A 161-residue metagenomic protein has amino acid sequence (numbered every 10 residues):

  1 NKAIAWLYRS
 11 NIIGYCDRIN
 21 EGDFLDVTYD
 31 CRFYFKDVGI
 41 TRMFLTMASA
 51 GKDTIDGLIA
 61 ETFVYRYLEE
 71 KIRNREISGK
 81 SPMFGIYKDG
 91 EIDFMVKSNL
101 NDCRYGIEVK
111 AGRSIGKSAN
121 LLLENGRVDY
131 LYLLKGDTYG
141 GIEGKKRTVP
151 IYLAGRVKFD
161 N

Functional and structural regions predicted by a protein language model:
N1-I92, V96-N99: Accessory nucleic acid-recognition modules appended to NTPase machines
D30-C31, D102, D129, G144: Sequence-level motif detector for i,i+2 pairs with an aromatic at +2
M83, Y105, Y130-L133: A structural signal for isolated positions on well-ordered beta-strands in alpha/beta enzyme cores
K97, C103-S114: Active-site ExK catalytic segment of metal-dependent nucleases
K110-R156: Catalytic cores of nucleic-acid endonucleases
